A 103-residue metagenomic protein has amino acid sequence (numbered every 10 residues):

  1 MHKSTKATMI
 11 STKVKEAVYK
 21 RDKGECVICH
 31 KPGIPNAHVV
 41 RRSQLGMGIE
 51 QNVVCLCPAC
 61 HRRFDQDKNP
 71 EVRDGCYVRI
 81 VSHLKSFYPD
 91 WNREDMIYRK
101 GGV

Functional and structural regions predicted by a protein language model:
M1-S4, H30-P32: Short linear motifs at secondary-structure transitions and domain/linker junctions
H2-K6, S43-V54, R62-V103: Polybasic, low-complexity binding patches
M9-P35, C57-A59: Short cysteine-rich loop/turn motifs with clustered Cys
G33-S43: Short recognition patches in nucleic-acid-associated and regulatory proteins
